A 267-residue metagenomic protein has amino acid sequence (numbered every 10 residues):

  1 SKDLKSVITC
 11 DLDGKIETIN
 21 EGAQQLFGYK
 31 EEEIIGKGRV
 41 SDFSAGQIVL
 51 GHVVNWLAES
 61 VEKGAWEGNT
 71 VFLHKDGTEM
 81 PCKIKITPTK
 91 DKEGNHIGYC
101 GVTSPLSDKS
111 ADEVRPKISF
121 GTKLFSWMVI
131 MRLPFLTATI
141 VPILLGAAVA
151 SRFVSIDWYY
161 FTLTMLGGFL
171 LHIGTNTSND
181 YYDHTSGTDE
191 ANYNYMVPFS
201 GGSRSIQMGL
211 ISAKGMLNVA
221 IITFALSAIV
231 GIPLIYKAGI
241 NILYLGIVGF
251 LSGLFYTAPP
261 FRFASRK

Functional and structural regions predicted by a protein language model:
D13-K15, Q25: PAS/PAS-like sensory domains across diverse signaling proteins
I16-T18, I34: Conserved hydrophobic beta-strand signature of PAS-family and PAS-like sensory domains
A23-I35: PAS/PAS-like sensory domain cap-loop motif
E33-Q47: PAS-family sensory/regulatory domains
A45-T78: Terminal output helix/cap of sensory domains in signal transduction proteins
I84-I86, T103: Sensory-domain boundary capping and coupling elements
N95-L106: PAS-family sensory domains
F120, G202-K267: Intramembrane alpha-helical segments
